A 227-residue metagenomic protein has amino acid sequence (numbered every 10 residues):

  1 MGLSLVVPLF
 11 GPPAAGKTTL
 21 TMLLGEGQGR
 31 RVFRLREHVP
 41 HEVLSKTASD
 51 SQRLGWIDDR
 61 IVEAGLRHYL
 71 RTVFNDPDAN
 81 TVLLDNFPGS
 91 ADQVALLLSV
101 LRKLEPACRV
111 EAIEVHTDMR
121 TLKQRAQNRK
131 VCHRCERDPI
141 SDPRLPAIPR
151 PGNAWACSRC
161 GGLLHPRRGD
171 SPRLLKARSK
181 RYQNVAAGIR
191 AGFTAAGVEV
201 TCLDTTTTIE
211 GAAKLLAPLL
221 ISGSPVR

Functional and structural regions predicted by a protein language model:
M1-R227: Glycine-rich phosphate-binding loop of ATP-dependent small-molecule kinases
